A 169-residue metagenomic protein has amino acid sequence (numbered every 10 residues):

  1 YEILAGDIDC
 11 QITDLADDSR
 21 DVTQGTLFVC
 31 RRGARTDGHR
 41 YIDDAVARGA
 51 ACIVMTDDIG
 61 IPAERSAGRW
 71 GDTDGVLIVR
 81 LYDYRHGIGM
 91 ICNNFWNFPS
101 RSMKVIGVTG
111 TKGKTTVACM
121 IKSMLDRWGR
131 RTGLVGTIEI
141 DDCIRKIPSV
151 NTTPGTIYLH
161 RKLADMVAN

Functional and structural regions predicted by a protein language model:
Y1-M90: N-terminal leader/targeting and accessory segments in enzymes
H86-N169: Phosphate-binding loop of NTP-binding sites
